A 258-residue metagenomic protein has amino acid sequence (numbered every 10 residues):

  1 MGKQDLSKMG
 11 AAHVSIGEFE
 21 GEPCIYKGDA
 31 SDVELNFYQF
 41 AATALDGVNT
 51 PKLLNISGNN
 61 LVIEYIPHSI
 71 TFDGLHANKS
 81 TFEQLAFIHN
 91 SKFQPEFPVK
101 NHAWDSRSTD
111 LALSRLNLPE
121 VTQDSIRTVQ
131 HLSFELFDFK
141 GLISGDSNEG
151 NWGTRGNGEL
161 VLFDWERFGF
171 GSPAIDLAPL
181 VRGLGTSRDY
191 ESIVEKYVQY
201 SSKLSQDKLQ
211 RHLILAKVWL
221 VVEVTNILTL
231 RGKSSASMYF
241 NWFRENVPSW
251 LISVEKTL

Functional and structural regions predicted by a protein language model:
M1, E34-F37, A44, D110 (+1 more regions): Short Pro/Gly-enriched beta-strand edge/turn motifs at strand-loop
M1-F19: ATP-binding glycine-rich phosphate-binding loop
A11, G21-V62, S69-N90: A conserved alpha-helical element in kinase catalytic cores
H13-F19, Q130-I175: Active-site acidic catalytic loop and adjacent metal/ATP-binding pocket of ATP-dependent phosphoryl transfer enzymes
V33-E34, E245-L258: Regulatory N- and C-terminal appendages and interdomain linkers associated with kinase/kinase-like NTP transferase
N59-G74, N90, T109-L111, V218-S237: A glycine-centered beta->alpha junction motif in the catalytic cores of kinase/phosphotransferase enzymes
S69-D105, P119-R127, L132-E135: Conserved kinase catalytic-core helix
A174-L204, K217-S249: Active-site activation/catalytic loop segments of kinase-like enzymes and analogous catalytic loops in related
